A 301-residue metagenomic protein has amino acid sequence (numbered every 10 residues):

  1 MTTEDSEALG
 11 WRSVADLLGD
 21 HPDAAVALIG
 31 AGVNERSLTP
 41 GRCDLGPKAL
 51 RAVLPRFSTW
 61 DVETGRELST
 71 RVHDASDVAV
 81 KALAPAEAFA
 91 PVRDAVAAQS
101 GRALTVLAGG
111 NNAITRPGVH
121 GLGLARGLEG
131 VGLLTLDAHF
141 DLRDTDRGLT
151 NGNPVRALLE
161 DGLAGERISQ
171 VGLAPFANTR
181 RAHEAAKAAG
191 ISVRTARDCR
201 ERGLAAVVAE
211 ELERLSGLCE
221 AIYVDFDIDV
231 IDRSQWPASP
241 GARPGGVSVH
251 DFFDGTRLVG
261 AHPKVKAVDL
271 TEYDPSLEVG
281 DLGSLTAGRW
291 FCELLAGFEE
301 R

Functional and structural regions predicted by a protein language model:
T2-R301: Conserved alpha-helical scaffold segments that buttress catalytic/binding sites
